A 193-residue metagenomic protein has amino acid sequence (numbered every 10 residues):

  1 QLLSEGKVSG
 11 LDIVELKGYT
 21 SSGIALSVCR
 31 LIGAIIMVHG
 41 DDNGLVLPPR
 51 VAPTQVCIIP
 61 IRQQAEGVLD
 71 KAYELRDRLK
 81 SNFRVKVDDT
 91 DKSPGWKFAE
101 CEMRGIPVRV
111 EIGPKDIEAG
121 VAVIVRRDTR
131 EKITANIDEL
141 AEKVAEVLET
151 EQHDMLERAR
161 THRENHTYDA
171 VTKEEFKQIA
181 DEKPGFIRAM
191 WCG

Functional and structural regions predicted by a protein language model:
Q1-G193: NTP/phosphate- and nucleic-acid-binding module
